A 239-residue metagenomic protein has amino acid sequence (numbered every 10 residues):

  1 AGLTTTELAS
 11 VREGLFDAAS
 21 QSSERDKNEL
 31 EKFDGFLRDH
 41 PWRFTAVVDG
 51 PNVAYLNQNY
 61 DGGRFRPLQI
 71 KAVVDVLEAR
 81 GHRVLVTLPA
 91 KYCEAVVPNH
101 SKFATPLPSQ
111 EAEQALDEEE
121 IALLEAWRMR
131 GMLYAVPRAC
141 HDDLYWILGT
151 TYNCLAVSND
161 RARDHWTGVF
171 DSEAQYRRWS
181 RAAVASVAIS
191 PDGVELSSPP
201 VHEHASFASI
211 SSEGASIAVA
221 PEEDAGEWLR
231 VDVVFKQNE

Functional and structural regions predicted by a protein language model:
A1-E239: Noncatalytic, typically N-terminal accessory segments of nucleic acid-processing enzymes and closely related
